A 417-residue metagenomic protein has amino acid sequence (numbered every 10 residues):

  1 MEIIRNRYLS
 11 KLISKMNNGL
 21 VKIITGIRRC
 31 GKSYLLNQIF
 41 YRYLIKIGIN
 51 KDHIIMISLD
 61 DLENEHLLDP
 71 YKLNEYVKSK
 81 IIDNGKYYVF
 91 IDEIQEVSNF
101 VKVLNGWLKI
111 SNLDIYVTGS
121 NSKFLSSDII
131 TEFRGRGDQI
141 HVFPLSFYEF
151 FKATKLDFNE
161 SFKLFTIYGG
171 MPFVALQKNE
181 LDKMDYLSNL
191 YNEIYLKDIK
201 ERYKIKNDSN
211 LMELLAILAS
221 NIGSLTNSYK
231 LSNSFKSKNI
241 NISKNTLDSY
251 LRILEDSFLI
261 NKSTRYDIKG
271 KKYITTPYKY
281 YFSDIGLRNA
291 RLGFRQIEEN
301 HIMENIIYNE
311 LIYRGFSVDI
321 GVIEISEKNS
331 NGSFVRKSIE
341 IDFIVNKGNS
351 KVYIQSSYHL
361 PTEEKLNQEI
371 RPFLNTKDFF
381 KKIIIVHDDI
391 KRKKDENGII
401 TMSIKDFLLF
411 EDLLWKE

Functional and structural regions predicted by a protein language model:
I3-G19: Pre-Walker A adenine-sensing motif
I24: Hydrophobic anchor at the beta1->P-loop junction of P-loop NTPases
K32-S33: Conserved lysine of the Walker
I55-G85: Short glycine-rich substrate-engagement loop in P-loop NTPases that contacts/grips substrate
D114-S120, H141: Structural recognition of the conserved hydrophobic beta-strand(s) that form the central parallel beta-sheet of P-loop
K123-D138, T154-K155: Short regulatory helix/loop adjacent to the ATP-binding pocket of P-loop NTPases
E180-S350: Accessory nucleic acid-recognition modules appended to NTPase machines
D389-E417: Domain-level recognition of nuclease-like catalytic cores that cleave nucleotide substrates
